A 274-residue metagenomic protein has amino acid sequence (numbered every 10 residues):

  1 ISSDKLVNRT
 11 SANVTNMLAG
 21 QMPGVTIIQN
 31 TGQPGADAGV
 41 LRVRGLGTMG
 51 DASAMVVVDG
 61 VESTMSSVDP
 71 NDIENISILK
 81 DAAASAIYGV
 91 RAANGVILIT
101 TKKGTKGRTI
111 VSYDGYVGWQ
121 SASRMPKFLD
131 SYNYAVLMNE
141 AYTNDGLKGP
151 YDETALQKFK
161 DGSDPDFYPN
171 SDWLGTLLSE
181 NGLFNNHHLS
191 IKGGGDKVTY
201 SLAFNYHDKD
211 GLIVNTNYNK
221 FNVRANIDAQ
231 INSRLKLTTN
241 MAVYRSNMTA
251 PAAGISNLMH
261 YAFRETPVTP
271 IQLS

Functional and structural regions predicted by a protein language model:
I1-A225, A229-Y244, I255: Short, small/polar-rich motifs associated with maturation and membrane association, primarily at protein termini
Y244, T249-S274: Acidic/polar loop-and-plug regions of large Gram-negative outer-membrane beta-barrel proteins
